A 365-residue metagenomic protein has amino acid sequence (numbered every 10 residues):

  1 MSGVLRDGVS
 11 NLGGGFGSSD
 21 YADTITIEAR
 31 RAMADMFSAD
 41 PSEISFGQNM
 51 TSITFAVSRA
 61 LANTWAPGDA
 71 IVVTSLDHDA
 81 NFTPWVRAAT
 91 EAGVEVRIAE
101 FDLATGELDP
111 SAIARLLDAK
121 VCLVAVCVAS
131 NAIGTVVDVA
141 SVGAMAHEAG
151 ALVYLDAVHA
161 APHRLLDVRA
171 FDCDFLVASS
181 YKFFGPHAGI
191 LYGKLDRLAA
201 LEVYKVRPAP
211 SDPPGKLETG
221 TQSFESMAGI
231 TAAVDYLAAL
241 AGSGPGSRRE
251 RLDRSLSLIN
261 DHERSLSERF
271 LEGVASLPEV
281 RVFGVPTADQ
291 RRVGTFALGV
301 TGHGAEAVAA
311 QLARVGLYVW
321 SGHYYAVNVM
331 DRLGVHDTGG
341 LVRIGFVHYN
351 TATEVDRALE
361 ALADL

Functional and structural regions predicted by a protein language model:
M1-L365: Pyridoxal 5′-phosphate
